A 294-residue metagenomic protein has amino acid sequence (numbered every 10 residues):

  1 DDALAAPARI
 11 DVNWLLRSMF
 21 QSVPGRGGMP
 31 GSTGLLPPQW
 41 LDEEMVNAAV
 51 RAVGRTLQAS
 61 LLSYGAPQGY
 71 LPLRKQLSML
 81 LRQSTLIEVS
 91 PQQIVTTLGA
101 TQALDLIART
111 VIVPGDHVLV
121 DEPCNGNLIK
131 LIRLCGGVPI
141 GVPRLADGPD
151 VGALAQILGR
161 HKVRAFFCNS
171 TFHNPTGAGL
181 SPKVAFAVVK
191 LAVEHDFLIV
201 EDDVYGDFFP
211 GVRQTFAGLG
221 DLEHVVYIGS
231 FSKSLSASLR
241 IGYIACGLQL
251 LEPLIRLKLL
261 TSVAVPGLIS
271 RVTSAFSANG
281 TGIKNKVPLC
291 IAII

Functional and structural regions predicted by a protein language model:
D1-R51, I255, L259-V265, S274-G280 (+2 more regions): N-terminal basic, amphipathic alpha-helical segments
D2, T33, R144, P210 (+1 more regions): Active-site donor-binding loop signature of nucleotide-sugar glycosyltransferases
L36, S170-H173, K233: Short glycine-rich anion-binding loops that position phosphate/pyrophosphate groups of nucleotides and phosphorylated
V50-D196, V200, G206-G220, V226: Conserved core of the PLP fold type I
F172, Q249-L250, T281: Short, well-ordered alpha-helical scaffold segment located in the soluble/lumenal catalytic or ligand-binding core
D202, I269-T273: Acidic catalytic patch
V212, G220-P253, V265-L268: Active-site PLP attachment segment
